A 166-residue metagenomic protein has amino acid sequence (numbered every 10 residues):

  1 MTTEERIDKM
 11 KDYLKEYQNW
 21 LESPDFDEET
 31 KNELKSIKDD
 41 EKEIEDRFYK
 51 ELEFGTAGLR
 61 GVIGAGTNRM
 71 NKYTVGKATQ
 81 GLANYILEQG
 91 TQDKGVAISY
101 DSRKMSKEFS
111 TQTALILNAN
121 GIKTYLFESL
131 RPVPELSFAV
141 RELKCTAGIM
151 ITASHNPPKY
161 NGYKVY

Functional and structural regions predicted by a protein language model:
M1-E4, A119: Low-complexity, intrinsically disordered short peptide segments enriched in small/polar/basic residues
T3-T113: An N-terminal, well-structured beta->alpha segment
Q18-W20, T91-Y166: Ferredoxin-reductase
